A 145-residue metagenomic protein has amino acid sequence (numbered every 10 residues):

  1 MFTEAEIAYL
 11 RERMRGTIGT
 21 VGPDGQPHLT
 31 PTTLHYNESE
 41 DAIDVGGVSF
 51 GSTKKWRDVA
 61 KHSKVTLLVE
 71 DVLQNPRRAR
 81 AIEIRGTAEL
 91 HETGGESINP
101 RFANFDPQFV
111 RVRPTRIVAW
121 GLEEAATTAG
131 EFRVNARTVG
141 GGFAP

Functional and structural regions predicted by a protein language model:
M1-T17: Short, basic/aromatic recognition patches
M14-F50, L67: Short beta-strand segments
T17, R85-E89, R113: Residues located in well-ordered beta-strands
L29, T33, E83, F109-R111 (+1 more regions): Conserved hydrophobic/aromatic beta-strand scaffold that supports enzyme active sites
E40-A42, K64, T87, R116: Structural motif
S49-D106: Short, structured beta-strand-loop surface elements
T93-P145: C-terminal edge-of-domain segments
